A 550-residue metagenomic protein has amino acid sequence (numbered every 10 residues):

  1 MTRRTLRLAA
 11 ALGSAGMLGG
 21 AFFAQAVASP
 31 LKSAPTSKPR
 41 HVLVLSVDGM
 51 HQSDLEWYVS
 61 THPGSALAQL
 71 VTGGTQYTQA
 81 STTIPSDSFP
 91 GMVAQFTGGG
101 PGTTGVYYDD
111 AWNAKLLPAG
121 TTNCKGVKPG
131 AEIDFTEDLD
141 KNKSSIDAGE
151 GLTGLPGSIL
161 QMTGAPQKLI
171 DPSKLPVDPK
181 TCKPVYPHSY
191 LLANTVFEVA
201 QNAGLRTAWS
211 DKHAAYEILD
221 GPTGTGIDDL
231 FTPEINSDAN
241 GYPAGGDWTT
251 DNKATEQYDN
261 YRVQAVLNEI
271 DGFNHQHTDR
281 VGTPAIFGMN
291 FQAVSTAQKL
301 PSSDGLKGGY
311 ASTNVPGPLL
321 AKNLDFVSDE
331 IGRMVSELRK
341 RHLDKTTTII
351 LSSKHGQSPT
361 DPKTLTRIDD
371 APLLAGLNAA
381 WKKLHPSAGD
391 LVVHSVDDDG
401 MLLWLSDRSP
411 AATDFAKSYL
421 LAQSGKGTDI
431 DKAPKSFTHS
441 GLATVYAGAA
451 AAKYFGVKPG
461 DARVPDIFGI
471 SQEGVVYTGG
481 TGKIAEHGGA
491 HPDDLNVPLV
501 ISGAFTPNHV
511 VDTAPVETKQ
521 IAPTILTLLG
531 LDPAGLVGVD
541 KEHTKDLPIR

Functional and structural regions predicted by a protein language model:
M1-A28: Secretory targeting and sorting signals
S29-T75: Active-site-proximal N-terminal segment of extracellular/periplasmic enzymes that hydrolyze or transfer
P39-Q52, Q69-V71, Q95, A200 (+6 more regions): Beta-strand elements within well-structured catalytic alpha/beta cores of enzymes that handle phosphate/sulfate esters
L55-G105, R206-A208: Short, structured active-site-proximal loop/turn typified by the sulfatase FGly-forming signature C/S-X-P-X-R
H62, T78, P85-D87, V106-T153 (+3 more regions): Secreted, luminal/periplasmic, and some membrane-associated catalytic domains that remodel anionic oxygen-ester
T97-D110, A208, G224-I270, G309-D329 (+2 more regions): Acidic, His- and aromatic-enriched active-site or binding-groove loops in soluble protein domains that engage sugars
H213-N236, F273-V327, R333, K363-L365: Active-site His/acidic residue clusters
P372-L421, E486-G530, K545-R550: Substrate-binding rim/cap in mid-to-C-terminal beta-strand-loop elements of soluble/periplasmic
